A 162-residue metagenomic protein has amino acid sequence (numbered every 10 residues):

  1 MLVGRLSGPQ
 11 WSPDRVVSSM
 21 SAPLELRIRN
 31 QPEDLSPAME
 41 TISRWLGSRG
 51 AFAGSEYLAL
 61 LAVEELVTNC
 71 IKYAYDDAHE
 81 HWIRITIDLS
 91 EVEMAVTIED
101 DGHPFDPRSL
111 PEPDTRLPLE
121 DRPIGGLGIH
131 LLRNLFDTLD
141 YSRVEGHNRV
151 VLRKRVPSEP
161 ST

Functional and structural regions predicted by a protein language model:
L2-E25, I71-T162: Conserved beta-strand-loop-beta-strand hairpin that lines the nucleotide-binding pocket of ATP/GTP-utilizing enzymes
L24-P37: STAS-typified acidic loop motif
N30, A51-G54, A78: Structural signature of the histidine kinase catalytic ATP-binding subdomain
P37, L58-L61, E93, N134: Alpha-helical macromolecular-interaction surfaces
E40-E64, D121-P123: Conserved short strand/loop->alpha-helix "switch" segment adjacent to the catalytic nucleotide/phosphoryl-transfer site
E64, T68, K72: Short alpha-helix lining the ATP-binding pocket of the histidine-kinase-like ATPase
